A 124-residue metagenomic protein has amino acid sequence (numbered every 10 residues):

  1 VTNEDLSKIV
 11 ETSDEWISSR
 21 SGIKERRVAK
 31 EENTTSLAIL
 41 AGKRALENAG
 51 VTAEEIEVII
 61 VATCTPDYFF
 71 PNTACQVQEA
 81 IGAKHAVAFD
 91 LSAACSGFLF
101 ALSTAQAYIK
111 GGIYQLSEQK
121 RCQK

Functional and structural regions predicted by a protein language model:
V1-I60, A80-I81: Conserved "HGTGT" condensation-loop signature of ketosynthase/thiolase-family condensing enzymes that catalyze
L6-T12, P66-Q76, R121-K124: Active-site-adjacent elements of ketosynthase-type condensing enzymes
S18-R20, K24-S36, C64-L116: Conserved catalytic cysteine-centered active-site region of acyl-thioester-dependent Claisen-condensing enzymes
E47-V51, D90-A94, S117-K124: Short flexible/disordered coil segments
E57-V61, V87, Q115-Q123: A short, small-residue-rich loop immediately preceding and capping a beta-strand
